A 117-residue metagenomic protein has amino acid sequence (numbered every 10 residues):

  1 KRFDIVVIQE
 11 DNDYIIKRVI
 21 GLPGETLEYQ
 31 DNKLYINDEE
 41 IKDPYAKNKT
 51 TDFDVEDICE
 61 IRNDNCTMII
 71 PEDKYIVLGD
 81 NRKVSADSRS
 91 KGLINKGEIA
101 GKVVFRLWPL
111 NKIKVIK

Functional and structural regions predicted by a protein language model:
K1-K117: Soluble "head" domains of membrane/secretory-pathway proteins
